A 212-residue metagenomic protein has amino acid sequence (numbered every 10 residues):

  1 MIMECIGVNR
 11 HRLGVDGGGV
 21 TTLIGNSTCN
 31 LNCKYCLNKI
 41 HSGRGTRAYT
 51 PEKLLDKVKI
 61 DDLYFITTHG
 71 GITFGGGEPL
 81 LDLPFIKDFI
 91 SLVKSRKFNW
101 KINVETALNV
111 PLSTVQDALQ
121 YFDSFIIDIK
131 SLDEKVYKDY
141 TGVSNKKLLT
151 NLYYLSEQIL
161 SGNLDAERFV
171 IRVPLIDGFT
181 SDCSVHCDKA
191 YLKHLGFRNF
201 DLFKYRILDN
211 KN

Functional and structural regions predicted by a protein language model:
M1-R44, I60-T68: N-terminal [4Fe-4S]-dependent radical SAM core
V8, N26, K39, P51 (+3 more regions): Fold-independent oxyanion-binding glycine-rich loops and adjacent beta-strand/coil segments at enzyme active sites
T46-D56: Short cysteine/histidine-rich metal-coordination sites, predominantly Zn2+-binding motifs
K59-L63, T68-H69, G76, L80-L208: Conserved AdoMet/S-adenosylmethionine-binding subsite of the radical SAM
